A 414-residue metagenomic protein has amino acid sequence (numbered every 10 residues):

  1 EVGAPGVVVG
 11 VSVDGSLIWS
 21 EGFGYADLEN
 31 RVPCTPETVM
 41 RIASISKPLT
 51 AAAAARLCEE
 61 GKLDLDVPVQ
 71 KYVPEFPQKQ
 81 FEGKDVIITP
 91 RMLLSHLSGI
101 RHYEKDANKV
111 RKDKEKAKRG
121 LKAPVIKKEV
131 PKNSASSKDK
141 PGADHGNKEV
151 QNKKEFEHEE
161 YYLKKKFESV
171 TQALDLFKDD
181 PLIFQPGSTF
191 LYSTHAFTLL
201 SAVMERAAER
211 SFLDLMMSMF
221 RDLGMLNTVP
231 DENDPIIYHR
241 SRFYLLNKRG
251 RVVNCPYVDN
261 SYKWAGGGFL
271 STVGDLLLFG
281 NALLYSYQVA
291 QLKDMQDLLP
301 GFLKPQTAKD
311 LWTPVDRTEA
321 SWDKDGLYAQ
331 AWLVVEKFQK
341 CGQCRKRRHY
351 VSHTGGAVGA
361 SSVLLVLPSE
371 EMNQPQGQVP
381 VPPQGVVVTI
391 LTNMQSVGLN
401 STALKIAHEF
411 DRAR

Functional and structural regions predicted by a protein language model:
E1-I42, Q78-K79, V253-N254, G377: Short, conserved catalytic-motif segment at the N-terminal edge
V8-G10, W19, M92-L94, L191 (+3 more regions): Structural recognition of the beta-strand scaffold that forms the well-ordered cores of secreted hydrolase catalytic
G15, V39-V69, L93, F197-E205 (+2 more regions): Active-site SXXK
G22-G24, P256-Y257, S362, T392: Short clusters of small/polar residues that mark proteolytic maturation junctions
D27, F81-V351, G356: Short, surface-exposed loop or secondary-structure junction motifs that flank catalytic or metal-binding residues
D64-F81, L223: Short, glycine/proline-biased beta-turn/loop segments that scaffold the active-site neighborhood
W312-D323, Q374-G377, V381, I390-R414: Short, gly/Ser/Thr-rich active-site loops of penicillin-recognizing serine hydrolases
S352-H353, S361-L367, E371-M394: Short, well-ordered beta-strand elements
